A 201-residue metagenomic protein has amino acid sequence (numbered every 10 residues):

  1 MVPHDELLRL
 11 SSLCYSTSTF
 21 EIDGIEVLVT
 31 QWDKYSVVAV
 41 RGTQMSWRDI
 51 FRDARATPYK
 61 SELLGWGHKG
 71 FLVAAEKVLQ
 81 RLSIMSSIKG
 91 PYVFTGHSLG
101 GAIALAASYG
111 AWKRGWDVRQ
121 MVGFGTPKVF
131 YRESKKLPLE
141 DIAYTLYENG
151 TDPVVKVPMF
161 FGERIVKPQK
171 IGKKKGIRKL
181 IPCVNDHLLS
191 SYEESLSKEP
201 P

Functional and structural regions predicted by a protein language model:
M1-T95, L99-P201: Non-catalytic, mobile gating and regulatory segments of ester bond hydrolases
